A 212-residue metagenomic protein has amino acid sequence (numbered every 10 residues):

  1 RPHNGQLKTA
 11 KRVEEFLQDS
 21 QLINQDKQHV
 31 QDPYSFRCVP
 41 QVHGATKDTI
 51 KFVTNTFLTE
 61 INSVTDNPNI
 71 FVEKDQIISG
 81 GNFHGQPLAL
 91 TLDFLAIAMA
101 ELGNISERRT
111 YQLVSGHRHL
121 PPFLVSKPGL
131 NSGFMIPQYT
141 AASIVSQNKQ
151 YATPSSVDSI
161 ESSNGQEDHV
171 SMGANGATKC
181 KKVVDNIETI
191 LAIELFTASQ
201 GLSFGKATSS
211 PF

Functional and structural regions predicted by a protein language model:
R1-E107: Accessory "access/gating" subregions that flank catalytic or transport cores
R1-P2, V30-P33, I70-I77, L113-R118 (+2 more regions): A glycine-rich phosphate-binding loop feature that marks nucleotide/adenosyl-phosphate handling sites
V13, N67-V72, L124, V157 (+2 more regions): Generic preference for hydrophobic/aromatic residues in regular secondary structure cores
Q86-K206: C-terminal catalytic subdomain
